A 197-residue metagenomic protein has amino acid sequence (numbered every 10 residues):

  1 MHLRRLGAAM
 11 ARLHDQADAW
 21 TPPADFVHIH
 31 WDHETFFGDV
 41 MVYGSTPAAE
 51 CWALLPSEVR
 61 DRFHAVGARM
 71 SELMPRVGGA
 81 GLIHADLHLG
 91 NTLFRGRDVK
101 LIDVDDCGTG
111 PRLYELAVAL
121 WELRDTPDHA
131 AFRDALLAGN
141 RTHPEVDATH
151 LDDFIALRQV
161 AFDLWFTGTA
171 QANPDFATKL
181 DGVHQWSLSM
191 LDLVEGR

Functional and structural regions predicted by a protein language model:
M1-S57, G78-A80: A cross-family kinase active-site recognition segment
L3-G7, L113, H129, L180: Short, charged, low-complexity patches
H14-T21, M74, P144, T167-A170: A general structural signal marking secondary-structure boundaries and capping sites
D32-M41, G139-D147, D181-R197: Short, mixed-charge aromatic SLiMs
T46, E58, A131, L164-R197: ATP/Mg2+ or Mg2+-diphosphate-binding catalytic cores that bind nucleotide phosphates or diphosphates via glycine-rich
A68-E115: Active-site acidic catalytic loop and adjacent metal/ATP-binding pocket of ATP-dependent phosphoryl transfer enzymes
R112-P144, R158-P174: Active-site activation/catalytic loop segments of kinase-like enzymes and analogous catalytic loops in related
E145-A156: All-alpha amphipathic helical-bundle segments outside canonical DNA-binding/catalytic cores that form hydrophobic
